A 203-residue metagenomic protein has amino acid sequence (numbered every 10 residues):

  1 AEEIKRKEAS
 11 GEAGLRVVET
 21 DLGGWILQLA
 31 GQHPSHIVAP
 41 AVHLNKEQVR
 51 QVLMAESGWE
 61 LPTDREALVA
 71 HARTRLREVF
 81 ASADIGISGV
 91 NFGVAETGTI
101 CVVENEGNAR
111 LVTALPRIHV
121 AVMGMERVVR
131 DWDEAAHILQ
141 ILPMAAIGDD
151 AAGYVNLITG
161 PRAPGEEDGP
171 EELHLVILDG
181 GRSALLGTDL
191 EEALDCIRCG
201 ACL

Functional and structural regions predicted by a protein language model:
A1-D189: The feature marks the mature, well-folded catalytic cores of soluble enzymes
D189-L203: Cysteine-centered iron-sulfur cluster-binding motifs in ferredoxin-type domains/subunits of redox enzymes
